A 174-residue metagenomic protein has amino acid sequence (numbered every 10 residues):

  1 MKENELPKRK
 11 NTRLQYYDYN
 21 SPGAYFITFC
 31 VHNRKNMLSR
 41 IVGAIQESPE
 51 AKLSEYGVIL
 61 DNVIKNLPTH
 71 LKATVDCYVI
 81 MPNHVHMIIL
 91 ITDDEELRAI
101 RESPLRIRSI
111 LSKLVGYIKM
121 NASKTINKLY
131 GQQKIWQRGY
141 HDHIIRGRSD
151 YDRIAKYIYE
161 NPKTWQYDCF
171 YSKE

Functional and structural regions predicted by a protein language model:
M1-E174: Short catalytic/metal-binding and nucleic-acid-binding patches
